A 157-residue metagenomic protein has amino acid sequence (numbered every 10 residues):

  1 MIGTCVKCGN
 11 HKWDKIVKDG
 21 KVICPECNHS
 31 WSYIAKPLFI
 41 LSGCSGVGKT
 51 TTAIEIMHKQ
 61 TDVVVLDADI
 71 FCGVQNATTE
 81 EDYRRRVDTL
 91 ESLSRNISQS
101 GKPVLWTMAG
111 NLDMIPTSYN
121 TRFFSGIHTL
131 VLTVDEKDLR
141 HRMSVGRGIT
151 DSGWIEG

Functional and structural regions predicted by a protein language model:
C5-C8, C24-C27: Short cysteine-rich clusters marking metal-coordination/redox-active sites
G9-W13, W31: Cys/His-rich microdomains that often coordinate metals
L41: Hydrophobic anchor at the beta1->P-loop junction of P-loop NTPases
C44-S45: The conserved Walker
G48: Conserved glycine(s) of the Walker
A53-R95: Conserved substrate/cofactor phosphate-moiety recognition/catalytic segment in nucleotide-dependent phosphotransferases
D82-G126: Glycine-rich phosphate-binding loop used to anchor ATP phosphates in small-molecule kinases, encompassing both
F123-G157: A glycine- and Lys/Arg-enriched "phosphate-lid" helix/loop adjacent to the NTP-binding pocket of small-molecule kinases
